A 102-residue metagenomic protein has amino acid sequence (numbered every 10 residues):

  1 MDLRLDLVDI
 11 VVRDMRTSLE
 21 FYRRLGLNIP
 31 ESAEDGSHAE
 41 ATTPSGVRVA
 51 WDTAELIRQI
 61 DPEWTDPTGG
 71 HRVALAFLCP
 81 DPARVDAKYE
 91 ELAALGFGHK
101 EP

Functional and structural regions predicted by a protein language model:
D2, D9-I57: Core segments of cupin and vicinal oxygen chelate
R4-V8, G69-L75: Short amphipathic alpha-helical segments
V12-R16, L75-P102: Vicinal oxygen chelate
T17-S18, T65-G69: A short alpha-helix capping/helix-coil boundary motif
A50, I60, R84-D86: Intrinsically disordered, low-complexity acidic/polar segments
I57-R58, H99: Short gly/ser/thr-rich secondary-structure transition/capping motifs
Q59-T65: Short beta-strand/turn micro-motifs at beta-sheet edges
